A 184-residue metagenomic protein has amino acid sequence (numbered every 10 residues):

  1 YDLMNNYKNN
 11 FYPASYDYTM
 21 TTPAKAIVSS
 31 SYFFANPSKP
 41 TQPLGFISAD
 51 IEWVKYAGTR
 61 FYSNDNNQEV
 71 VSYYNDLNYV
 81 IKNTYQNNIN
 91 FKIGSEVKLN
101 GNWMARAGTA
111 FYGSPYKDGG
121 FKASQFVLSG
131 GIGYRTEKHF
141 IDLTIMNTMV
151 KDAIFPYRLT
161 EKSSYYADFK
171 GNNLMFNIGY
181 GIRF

Functional and structural regions predicted by a protein language model:
Y1-F184: Outer-membrane beta-barrel porins/channels
